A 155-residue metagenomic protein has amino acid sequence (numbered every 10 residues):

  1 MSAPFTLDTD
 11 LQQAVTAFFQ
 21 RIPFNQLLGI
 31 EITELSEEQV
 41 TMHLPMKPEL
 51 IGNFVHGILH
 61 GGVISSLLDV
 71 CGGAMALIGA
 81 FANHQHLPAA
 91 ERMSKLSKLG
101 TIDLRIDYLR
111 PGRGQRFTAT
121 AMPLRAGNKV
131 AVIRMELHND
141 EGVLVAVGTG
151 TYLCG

Functional and structural regions predicted by a protein language model:
M1-G155: Terminal targeting signals and extreme-terminal segments of soluble enzymes
